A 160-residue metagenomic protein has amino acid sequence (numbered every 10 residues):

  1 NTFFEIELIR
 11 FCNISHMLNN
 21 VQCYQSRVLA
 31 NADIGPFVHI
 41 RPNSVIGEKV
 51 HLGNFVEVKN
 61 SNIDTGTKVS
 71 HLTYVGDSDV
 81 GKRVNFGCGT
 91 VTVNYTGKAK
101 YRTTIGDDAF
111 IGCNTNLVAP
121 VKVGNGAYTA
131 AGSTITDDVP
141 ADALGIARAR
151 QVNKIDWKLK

Functional and structural regions predicted by a protein language model:
N1-P36: Extended, small-residue-rich solenoid/repeat segments and analogous flexible loops that form exposed scaffolds
T2, V28-L29, D33-K160: Glycine-rich hexapeptide-repeat left-handed beta-helix
